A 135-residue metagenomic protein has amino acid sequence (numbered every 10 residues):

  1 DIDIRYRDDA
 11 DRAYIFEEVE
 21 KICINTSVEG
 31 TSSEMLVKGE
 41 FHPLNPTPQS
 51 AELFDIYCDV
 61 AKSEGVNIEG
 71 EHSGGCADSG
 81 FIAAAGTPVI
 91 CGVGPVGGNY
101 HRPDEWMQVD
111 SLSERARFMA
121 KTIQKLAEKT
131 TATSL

Functional and structural regions predicted by a protein language model:
D1-L135: Metal-dependent amide/peptide-bond hydrolase catalytic core, centered on the "pita-bread" metallohydrolase fold
